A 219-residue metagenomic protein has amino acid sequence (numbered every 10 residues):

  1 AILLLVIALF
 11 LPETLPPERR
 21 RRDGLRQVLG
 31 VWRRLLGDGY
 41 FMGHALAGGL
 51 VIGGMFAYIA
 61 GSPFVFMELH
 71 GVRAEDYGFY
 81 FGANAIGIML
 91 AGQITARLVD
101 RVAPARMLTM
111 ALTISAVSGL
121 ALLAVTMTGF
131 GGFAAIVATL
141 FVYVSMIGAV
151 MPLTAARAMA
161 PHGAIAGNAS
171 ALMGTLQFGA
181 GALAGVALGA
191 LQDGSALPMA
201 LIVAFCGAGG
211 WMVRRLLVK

Functional and structural regions predicted by a protein language model:
A1-R19, V213-R214: C-terminal membrane-cytosol helix-exit motif in multi-pass small-molecule transporters
A8, F205-K219: Multi-pass alpha-helical transporter architecture, strongest for 12-TM Major Facilitator/SLC carriers used
P12-A45: Juxtamembrane intracellular "pre-TM" segments in multi-pass secondary transporters
G37-A57, F141-S145: Pair of pore-lining "gating" transmembrane helices in MFS-fold secondary transporters
A60-D76: Short amphipathic helix-loop junctions that connect adjacent transmembrane helices in Major Facilitator Superfamily/SLC
A91-A105: Helix-to-loop junctions at the C-terminal end of transmembrane segments in multipass secondary transporters
R106-P152: C-terminal transmembrane helical hairpin of 12-TM major facilitator-type secondary transporters
A155-G194, I202-V203: A late C-terminal transmembrane helix in Major Facilitator Superfamily
